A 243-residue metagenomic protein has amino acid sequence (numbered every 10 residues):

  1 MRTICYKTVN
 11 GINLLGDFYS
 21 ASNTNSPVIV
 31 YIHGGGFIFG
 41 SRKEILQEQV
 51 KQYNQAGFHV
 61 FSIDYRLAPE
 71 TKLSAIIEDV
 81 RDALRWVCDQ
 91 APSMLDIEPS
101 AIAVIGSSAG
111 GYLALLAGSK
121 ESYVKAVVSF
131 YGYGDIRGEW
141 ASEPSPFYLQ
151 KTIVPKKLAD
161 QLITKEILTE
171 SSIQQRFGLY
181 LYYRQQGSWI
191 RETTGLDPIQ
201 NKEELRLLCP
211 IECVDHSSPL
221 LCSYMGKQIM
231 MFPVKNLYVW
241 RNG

Functional and structural regions predicted by a protein language model:
M1-T24, I77: N-terminal cap/lid segment of alpha/beta-hydrolase-fold proteins
C5-T8, S41-Q49, F61-A103: Catalytic nucleophile-loop/oxyanion-hole region of alpha/beta-hydrolase and closely related hydrolase-like folds
S22-Q52: Short, surface-exposed "cap/lid" segments of acyl-processing enzymes
V28, N54-F61: A fold-wide structural signal in alpha/beta-hydrolase
D82-K157, K202-L205: Primarily recognizes the serine-hydrolase "nucleophile elbow" in alpha/beta-hydrolase and SGNH/GDSL folds
F130-E212: Accessory cap/linker subdomain of secreted extracellular hydrolases
S217, C222-M225: Short beta-strand/loop motif that positions the catalytic acidic residue of the alpha/beta-hydrolase fold
M230-V239: Conserved alpha/beta-hydrolase "acid-adjacent" motif
